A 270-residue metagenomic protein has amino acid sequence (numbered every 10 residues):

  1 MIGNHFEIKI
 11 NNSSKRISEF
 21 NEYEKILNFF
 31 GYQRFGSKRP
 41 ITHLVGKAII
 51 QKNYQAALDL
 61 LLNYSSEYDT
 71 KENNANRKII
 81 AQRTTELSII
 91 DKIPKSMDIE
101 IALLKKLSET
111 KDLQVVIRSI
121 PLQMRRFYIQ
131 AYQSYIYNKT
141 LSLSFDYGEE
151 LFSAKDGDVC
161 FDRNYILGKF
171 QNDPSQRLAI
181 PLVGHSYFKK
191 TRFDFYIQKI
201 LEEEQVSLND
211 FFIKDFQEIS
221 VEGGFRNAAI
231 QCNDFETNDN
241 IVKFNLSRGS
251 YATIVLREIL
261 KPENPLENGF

Functional and structural regions predicted by a protein language model:
M1-D239, S247, R257, K261-F270: Extended, charged/glycine-rich binding lobes that contact polyanionic ligands
K243: ADP-ribose/nucleotidyl-moiety interaction motifs
S250-I254: Pseudouridine synthase
